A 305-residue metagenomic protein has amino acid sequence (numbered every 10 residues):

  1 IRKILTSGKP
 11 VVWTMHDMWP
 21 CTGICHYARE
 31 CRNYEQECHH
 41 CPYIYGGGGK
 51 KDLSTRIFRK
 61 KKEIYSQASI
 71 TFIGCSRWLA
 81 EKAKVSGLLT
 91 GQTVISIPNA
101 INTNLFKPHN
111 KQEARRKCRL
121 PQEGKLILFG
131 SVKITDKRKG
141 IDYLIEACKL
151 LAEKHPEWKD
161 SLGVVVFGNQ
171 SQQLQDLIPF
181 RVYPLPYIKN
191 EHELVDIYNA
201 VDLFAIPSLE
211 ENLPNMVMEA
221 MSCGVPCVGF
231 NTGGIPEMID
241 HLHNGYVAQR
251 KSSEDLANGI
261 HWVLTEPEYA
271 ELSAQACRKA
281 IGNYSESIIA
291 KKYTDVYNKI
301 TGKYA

Functional and structural regions predicted by a protein language model:
P20, E35-K111, L126: Donor nucleotide-sugar binding/catalytic pocket of nucleotide-sugar-dependent glycosyltransferases
P121-K139, I145-K149: Conserved donor-binding/catalytic core segment of Leloir-type glycosyltransferases
H155-L162, V166-V195, L203: Nucleotide-activated donor-binding/catalytic signature segment of Leloir-type glycosyltransferases, i.e., the conserved
L209: Aromatic "clamp/platform" in nucleotide-sugar-dependent glycosyltransferases that forms part of the donor/acceptor
M218, T232-L242, Y246-V247: Short acidic/histidine- and often glycine-rich active-site loop of Leloir-type glycosyltransferases that engages
P226-G229: Short hydrophobic beta-strand element within catalytic cores of glycosyltransferases and related nucleotide-activated
H241-L242, Y246-S253, W262-P267: Conserved acidic donor-binding segment of nucleotide-sugar-dependent glycosyltransferases
D255, E268-N283, K292-D295: A short, well-ordered alpha-helix in the C-terminal region of glycosyltransferases
